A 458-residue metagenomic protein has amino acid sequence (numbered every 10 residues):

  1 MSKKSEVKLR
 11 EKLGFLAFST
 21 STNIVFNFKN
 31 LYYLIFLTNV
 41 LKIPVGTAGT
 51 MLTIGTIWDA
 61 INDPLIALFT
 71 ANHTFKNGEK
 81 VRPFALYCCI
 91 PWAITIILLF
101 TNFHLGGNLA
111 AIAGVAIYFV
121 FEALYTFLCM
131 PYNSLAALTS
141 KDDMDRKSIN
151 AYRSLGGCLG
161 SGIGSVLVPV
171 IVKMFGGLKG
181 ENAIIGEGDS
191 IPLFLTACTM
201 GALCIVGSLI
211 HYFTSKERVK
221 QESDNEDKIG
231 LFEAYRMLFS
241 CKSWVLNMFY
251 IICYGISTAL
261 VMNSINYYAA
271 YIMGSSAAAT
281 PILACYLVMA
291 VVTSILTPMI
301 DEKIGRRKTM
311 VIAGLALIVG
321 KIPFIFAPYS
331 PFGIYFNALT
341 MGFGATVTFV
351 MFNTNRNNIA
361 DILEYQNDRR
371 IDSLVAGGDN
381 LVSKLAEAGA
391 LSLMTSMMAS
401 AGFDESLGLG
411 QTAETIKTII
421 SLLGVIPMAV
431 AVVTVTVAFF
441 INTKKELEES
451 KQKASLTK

Functional and structural regions predicted by a protein language model:
S2-K458: Membrane-embedded alpha-helical bundles of multi-pass transporters/translocases, especially carrier/permease families
